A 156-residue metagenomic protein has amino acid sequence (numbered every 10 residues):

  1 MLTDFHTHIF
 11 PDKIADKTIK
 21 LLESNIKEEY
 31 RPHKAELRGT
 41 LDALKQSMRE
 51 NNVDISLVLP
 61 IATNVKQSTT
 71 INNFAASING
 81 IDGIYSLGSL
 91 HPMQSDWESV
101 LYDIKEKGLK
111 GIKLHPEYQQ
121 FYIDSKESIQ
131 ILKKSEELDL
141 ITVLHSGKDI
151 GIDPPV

Functional and structural regions predicted by a protein language model:
M1-P60, K66: An N-terminally biased module of ancient metal coordination in phosphate/nucleic-acid-related enzymes
T3-T7, I55-V58, Y85-G88, K110-L114 (+1 more regions): Hydrophobic faces of well-ordered beta-strands that scaffold small-molecule active sites in alpha/beta enzyme cores
I19-K20, S24-I26, A75-N79, G83-S86 (+1 more regions): Long, low-complexity, intrinsically disordered polar/charged segments
K27-R38, P60, Y85-Q94, H115-Y122: Active-site mouth loops of central-metabolism enzymes
G39-L44, T70-F74, D96-S99, P154-V156: Alpha-helical scaffolding within the catalytic cores of extracellular/periplasmic polymer-degrading hydrolases
K45-N52, N72-G83, S99-G108, I129-L138: Acidic (Asp/Glu)-rich catalytic clusters
N51-H91: Metal-cofactor-binding active-site regions of metalloenzymes
K66, P92-S95, K107-V156: Divalent metal-binding pocket/active-site signature
